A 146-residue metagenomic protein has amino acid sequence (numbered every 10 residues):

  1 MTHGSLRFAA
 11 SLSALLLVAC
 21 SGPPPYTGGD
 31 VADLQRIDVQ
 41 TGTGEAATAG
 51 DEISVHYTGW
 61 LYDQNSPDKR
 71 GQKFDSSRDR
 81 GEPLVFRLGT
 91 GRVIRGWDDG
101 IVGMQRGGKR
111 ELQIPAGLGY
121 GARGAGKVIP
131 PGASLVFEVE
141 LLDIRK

Functional and structural regions predicted by a protein language model:
T2-K146: Cross-family detector of peptidyl-prolyl cis-trans isomerase
